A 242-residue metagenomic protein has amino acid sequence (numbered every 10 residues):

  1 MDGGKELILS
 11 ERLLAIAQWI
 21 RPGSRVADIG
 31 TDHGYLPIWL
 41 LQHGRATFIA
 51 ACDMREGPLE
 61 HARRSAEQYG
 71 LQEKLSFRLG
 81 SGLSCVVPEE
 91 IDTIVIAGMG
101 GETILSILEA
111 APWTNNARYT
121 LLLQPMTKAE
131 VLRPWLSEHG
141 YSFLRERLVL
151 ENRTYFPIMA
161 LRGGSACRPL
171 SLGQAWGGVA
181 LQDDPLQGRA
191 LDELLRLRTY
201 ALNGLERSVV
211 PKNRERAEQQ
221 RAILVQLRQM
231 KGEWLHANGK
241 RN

Functional and structural regions predicted by a protein language model:
D2-E11, A15, S84-C85, E90 (+1 more regions): Class I S-adenosyl-L-methionine
G23-D32: Conserved class I S-adenosyl-L-methionine
G34, I38: Glycine-rich SAM-binding Motif I of class I
L41-Q42: Gly/Ala-rich phosphate-binding loop of Rossmann-like dinucleotide-binding domains, activating on the conserved
F48-D53: Conserved SAM-binding motif I beta-strand of class I
R55-G57: Conserved SAM/SAH-binding beta-strand->alpha-helix loop
E60-P88: S-adenosyl-L-methionine
I91-G98: Short SAM/SAH-binding signature in class I
